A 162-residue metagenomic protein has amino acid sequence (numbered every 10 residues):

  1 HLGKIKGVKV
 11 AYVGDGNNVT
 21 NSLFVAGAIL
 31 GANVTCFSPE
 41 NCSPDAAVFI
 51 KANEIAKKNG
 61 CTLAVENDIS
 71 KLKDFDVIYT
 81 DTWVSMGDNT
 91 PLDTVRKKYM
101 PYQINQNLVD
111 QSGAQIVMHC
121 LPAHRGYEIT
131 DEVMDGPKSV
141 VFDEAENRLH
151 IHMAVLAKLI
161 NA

Functional and structural regions predicted by a protein language model:
H1-L2, L30, I55-N59, S85 (+2 more regions): Change "in soluble alpha/beta enzymes" to "in soluble alpha/beta proteins
L2-T80: Glycine-rich phosphate/diphosphate-binding loop of Rossmann-like nucleotide-binding domains
V10, V34, V117-M118, V155: Hydrophobic/aromatic residues located in beta-strands of well-ordered beta-sheets within soluble catalytic
N18, S22, A47, Q103-I104 (+3 more regions): Conserved active-site and cofactor/substrate-binding residues in soluble primary-metabolism enzymes
S22, A26-I29, K51, Q111 (+2 more regions): Alpha-helical scaffold segments in soluble metabolic enzymes
F37, M118-C120, E144: Generic beta-sheet signal
E54-E132, K138: Rossmann-like adenosine-cofactor binding region
D135-A162: C-terminal helix-to-coil terminal segments
